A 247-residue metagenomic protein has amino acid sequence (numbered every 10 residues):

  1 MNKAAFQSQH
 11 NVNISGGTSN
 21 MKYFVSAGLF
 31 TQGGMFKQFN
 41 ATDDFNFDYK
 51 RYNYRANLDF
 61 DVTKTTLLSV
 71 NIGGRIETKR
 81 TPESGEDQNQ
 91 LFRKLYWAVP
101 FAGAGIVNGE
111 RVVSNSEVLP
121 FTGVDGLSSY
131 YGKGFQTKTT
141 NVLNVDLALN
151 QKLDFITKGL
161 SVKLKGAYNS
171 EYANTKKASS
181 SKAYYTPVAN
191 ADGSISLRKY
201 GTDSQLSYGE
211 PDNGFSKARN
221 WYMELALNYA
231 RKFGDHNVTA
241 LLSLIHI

Functional and structural regions predicted by a protein language model:
M1, F30-N40, L119-Y131, L197-G209: Flexible, solvent-exposed coil segments and beta strand-coil junctions, predominantly the extracellular/periplasmic
K3-G28, Q32-M35, F45-V124, Q136-T140 (+3 more regions): Flexible loop and strand-edge segments within Gram-negative outer membrane beta-barrel domains
V25, V70, L147, V162-G166 (+1 more regions): Membrane-embedded beta-strand positions of outer-membrane beta-barrel proteins
F39-D44, N57, Y130-Q136, A148-N150 (+1 more regions): Extracellular loop and loop/strand-boundary signature of outer-membrane beta-barrel proteins
A41-F45, G85-Y96, A178-V188, S194-I195 (+1 more regions): Flexible, surface-exposed loop regions and adjacent strand-edge segments of Gram-negative outer-membrane beta-barrel
I245-I247: Conserved small/polar residues in nucleotide/adenosyl-binding loops
